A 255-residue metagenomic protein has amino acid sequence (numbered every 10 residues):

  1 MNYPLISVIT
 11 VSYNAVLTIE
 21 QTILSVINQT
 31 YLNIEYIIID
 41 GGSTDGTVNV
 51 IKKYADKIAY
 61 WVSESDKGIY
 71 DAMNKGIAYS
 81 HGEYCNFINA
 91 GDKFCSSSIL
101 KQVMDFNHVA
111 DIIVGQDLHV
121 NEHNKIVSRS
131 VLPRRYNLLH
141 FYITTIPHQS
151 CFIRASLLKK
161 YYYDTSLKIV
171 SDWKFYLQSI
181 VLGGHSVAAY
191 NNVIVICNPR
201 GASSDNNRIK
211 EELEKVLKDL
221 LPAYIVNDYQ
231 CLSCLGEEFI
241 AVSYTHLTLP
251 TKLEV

Functional and structural regions predicted by a protein language model:
M1-S25: N-proximal low-complexity "stem/linker" segments adjacent to membrane-targeting elements
S25-N33: Short, acidic, metal-binding catalytic loop of nucleotide-sugar glycosyltransferases
L32, D40-N49, N89: A conserved acidic beta->alpha catalytic loop
S63-S80: Glycine-rich, basic loop-to-helix element that forms the pyrophosphate-binding segment of sugar-nucleotide handling
C85: Short aromatic/hydrophobic "clamp" motif used to bind/position activated sugar donors
S97-V127: Conserved donor NDP-sugar-binding/catalytic core segment of glycosyltransferases
S128-L220, Y224, L235, F239: Conserved nucleotide-sugar donor-binding catalytic segment
T245-T251: Conserved small/polar residues in nucleotide/adenosyl-binding loops
